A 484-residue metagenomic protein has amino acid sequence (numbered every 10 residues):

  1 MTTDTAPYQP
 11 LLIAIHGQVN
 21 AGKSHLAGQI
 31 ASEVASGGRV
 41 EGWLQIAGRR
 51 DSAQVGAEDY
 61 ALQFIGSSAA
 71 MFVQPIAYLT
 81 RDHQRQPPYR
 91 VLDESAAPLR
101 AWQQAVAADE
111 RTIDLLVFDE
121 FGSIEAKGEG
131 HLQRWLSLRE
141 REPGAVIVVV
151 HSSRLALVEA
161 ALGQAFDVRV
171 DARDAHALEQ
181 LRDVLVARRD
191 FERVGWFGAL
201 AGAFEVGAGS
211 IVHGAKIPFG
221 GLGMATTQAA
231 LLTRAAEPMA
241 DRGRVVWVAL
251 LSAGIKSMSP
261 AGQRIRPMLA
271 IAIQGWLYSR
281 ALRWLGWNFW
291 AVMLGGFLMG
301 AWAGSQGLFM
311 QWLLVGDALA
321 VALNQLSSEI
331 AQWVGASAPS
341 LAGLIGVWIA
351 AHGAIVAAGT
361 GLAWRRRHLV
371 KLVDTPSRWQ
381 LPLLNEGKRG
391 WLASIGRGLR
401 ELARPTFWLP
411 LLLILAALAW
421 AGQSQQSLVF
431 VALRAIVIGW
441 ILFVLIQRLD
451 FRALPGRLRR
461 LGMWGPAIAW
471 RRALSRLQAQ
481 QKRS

Functional and structural regions predicted by a protein language model:
V19: The conserved Walker
K23: Conserved lysine of the Walker
G28-H83: N-terminal phosphate/diphosphate-binding loop that engages ATP/GTP or pyrophosphate donors across diverse enzyme folds
L79-G128, R134-L136: Phosphate-binding/switch loop-helix module in NTP-utilizing enzymes
F121-V186: Replace "adjacent to P-loop NTPase cores in ATP/GTP-dependent enzymes" with "adjacent to NTP-binding cores
A187-M258, G262-R264: Hydrophobic transmembrane alpha-helices
A291-T375, R389-A435, R448-R452: Membrane-embedded alpha-helical hairpins and interfacial helices in multi-pass inner-membrane proteins
V370-A393, L461-R471: Juxtamembrane inter-helical linkers in multi-pass membrane proteins
